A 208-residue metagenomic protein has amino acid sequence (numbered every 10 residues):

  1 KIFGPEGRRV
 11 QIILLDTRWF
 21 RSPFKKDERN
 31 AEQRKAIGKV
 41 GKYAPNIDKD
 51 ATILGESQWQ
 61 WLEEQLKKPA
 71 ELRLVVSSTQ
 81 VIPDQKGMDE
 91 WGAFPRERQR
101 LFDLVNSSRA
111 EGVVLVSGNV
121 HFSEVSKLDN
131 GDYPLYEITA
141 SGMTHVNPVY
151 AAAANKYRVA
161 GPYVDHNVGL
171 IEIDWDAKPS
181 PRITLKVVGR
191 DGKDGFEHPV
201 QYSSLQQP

Functional and structural regions predicted by a protein language model:
K1-P208: Long, structured stretches of catalytic cores involved in phosphate-ester chemistry, encompassing
